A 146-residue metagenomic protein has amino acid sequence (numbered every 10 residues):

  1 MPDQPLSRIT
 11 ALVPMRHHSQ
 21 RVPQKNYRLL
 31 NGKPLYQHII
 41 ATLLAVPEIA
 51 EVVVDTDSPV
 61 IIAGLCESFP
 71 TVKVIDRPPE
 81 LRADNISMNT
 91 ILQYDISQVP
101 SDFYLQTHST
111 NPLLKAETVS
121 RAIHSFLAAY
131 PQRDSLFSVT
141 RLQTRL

Functional and structural regions predicted by a protein language model:
M1-P23: N-terminal nucleotide-binding beta1-loop-alpha1 segment
Q4-L6, S97-D102, L127-P131: Glycine-rich phosphate-binding loop signature in dinucleotide/nucleotide-binding domains
R28-L29, V54, Q106: Conserved SAM-binding loop
L35-E51: A short, N-terminal amphipathic alpha-helix
E51-D57, S138: Short internal beta-strands
D57-I61, R141-Q143: Short, polar loop motifs at secondary-structure junctions
P59-L105, L113-R121: Short phosphate-binding loop-to-helix
N85, T90, P112-L146: Conserved core of the sugar-phosphate nucleotidyltransferase
